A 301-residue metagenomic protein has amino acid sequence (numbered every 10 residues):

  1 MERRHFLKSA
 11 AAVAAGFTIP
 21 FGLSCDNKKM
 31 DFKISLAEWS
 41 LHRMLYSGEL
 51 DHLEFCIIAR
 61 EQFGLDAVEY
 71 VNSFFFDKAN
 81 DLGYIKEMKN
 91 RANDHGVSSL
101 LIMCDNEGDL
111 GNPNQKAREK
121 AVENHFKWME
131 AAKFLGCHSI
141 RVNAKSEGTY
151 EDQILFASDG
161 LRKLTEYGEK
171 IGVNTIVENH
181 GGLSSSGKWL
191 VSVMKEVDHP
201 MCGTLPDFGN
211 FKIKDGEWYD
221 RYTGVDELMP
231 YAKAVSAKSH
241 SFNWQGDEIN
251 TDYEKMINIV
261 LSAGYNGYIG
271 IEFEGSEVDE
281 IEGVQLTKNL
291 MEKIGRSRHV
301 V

Functional and structural regions predicted by a protein language model:
E2-F134, D152, E169, H199 (+7 more regions): N-terminal pre-domain/capping segments
H52, A121, A157, R221 (+1 more regions): Short, conserved glycine- and acidic-residue-centered signature motifs in active-site or ligand-binding loops
A67, S139, A234, G267-Y268: Residues at the N-termini of beta-strands
A67-V68, R162-N258: Acidic/histidine-rich catalytic cores of soluble enzymes
V97, V173, A263-G267: A short helix->loop->beta-strand "cap" motif at the edges of active sites that frequently abuts
A132-Y150, I176-H180: Active-site groove signature of glycoside hydrolases
E147-L161: Active-site cleft segment of glycoside hydrolase catalytic domains centered on the general acid/base Glu
A237, G267-E274: Conserved active-site loop/cleft motifs that coordinate metal ions or position small ligands
